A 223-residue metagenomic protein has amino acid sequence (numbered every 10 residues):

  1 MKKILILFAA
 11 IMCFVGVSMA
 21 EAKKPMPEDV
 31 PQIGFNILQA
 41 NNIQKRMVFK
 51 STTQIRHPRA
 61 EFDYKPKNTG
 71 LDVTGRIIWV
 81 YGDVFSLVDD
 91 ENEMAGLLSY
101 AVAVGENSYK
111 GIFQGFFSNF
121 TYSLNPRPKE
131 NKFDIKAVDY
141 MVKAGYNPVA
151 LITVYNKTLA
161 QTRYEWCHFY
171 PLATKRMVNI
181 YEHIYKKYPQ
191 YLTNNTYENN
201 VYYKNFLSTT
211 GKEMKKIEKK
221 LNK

Functional and structural regions predicted by a protein language model:
I4-V15: Sec-dependent N-terminal signal peptides
E21, W79-G82, G115-T121: Acidic/histidine-rich, surface-exposed loop or edge segments in extracytoplasmic proteins
E21-I77, F85-S86, E91, P128-N131 (+1 more regions): C-terminal capping/extension segments of zinc metalloprotease domains
V84-E93, A101-S118, A144-Y146: Catalytic Zn2+-binding segment of zinc metalloproteases
L98-N107, K132, K136: Active-site His/Glu-centered metal-binding helix of metallohydrolases
S108-P128, N156, A160-Q161: Substrate-binding clefts and substrate-entry loops adjacent to catalytic sites of polymer-processing enzymes acting on
